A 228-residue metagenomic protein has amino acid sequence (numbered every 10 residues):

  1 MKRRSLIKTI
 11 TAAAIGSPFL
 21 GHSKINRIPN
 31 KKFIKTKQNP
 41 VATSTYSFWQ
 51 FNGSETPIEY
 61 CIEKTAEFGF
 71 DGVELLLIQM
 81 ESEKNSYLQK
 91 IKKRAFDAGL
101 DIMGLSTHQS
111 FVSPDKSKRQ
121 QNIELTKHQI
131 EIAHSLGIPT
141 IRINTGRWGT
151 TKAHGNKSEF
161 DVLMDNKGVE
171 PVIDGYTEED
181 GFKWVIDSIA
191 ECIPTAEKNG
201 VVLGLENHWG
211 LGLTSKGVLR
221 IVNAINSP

Functional and structural regions predicted by a protein language model:
S5-I25: N-terminal export signals
T11-A12, G16-P18, F33-K35, D97 (+2 more regions): Active-site acidic/histidine proton-transfer and metal-coordination neighborhood in alpha/beta enzyme cores
G21-Y46, F51-N52: C-terminal segment of N-terminal export signals and the immediately downstream linker at the start of the mature
N39-T45, V73-L75, I102-T107, I141-I143 (+1 more regions): Hydrophobic faces of well-ordered beta-strands that scaffold small-molecule active sites in alpha/beta enzyme cores
Q50-E55, L76-Y87, S110-P114, G149-A153 (+1 more regions): Acidic-and-aromatic substrate-binding clefts and catalytic sites of carbohydrate-active enzymes
N52-T65, Q121-I130: Short, acidic/polar
C61-L76: Catalytic domains of carbohydrate-active enzymes, especially glycoside hydrolases
